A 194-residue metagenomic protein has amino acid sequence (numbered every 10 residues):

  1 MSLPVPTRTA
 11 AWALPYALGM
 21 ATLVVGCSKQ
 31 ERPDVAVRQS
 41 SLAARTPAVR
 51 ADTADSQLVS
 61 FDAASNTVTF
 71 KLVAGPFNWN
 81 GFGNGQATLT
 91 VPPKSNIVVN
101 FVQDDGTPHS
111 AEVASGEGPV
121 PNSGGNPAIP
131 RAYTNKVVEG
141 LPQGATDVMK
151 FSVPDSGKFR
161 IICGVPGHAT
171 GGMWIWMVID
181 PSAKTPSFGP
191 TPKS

Functional and structural regions predicted by a protein language model:
S2-Y16: Bacterial N-terminal signal peptides that target proteins for export
L23-G26: C-terminal motif of bacterial Sec signal peptides marking the signal peptidase cleavage site
K29-R50, N135-S194: Extracellular/periplasmic metallocenter environments
S40-F70: A eukaryote-biased signal for short, well-structured alpha-helical docking elements
Q57-S60, Q86-V113, D147-D155, F159: Beta-strand cores of secreted/periplasmic/IMS beta-sandwich domains, seen most often in copper-related folds
A63-N96: N-terminal edge beta-strand
A74-P76, S95, V102-D105, V113-E117 (+3 more regions): A mature extracytoplasmic/lumenal domain signature
G106-Q143, A169-G172, W176: Histidine- and aromatic-enriched segments that form or immediately flank copper-ligand environments
